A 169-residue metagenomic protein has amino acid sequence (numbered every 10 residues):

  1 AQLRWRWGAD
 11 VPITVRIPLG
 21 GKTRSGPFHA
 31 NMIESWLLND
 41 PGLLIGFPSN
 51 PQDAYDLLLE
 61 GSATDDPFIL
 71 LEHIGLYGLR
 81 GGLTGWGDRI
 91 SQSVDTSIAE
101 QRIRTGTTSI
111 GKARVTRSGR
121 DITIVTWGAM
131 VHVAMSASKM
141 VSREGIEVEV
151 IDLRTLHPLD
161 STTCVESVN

Functional and structural regions predicted by a protein language model:
A1-V125, M130-V133, V148: Conserved thiamine diphosphate
F28-S35, S138, L159-T163: Short, glycine/polar-rich helix-capping loops at beta-to-alpha or helix-loop-helix junctions that flank or form
Y55, L59, M135, S161-V165 (+1 more regions): Amphipathic, non-transmembrane alpha-helical secondary structure
E144-N169: Generic long, charged, amphipathic alpha-helical segments
